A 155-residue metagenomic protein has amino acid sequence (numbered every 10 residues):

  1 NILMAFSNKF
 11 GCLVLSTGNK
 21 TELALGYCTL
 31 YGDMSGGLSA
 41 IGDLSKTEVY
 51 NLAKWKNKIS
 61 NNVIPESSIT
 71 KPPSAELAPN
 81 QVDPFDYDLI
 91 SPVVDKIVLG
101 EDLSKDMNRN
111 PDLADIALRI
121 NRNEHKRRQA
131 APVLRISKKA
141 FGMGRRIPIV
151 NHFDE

Functional and structural regions predicted by a protein language model:
N1-E155: ATP/NTP-dependent adenylation/nucleotidyl-transfer catalytic domains that generate, transfer, or process NMP-activated
